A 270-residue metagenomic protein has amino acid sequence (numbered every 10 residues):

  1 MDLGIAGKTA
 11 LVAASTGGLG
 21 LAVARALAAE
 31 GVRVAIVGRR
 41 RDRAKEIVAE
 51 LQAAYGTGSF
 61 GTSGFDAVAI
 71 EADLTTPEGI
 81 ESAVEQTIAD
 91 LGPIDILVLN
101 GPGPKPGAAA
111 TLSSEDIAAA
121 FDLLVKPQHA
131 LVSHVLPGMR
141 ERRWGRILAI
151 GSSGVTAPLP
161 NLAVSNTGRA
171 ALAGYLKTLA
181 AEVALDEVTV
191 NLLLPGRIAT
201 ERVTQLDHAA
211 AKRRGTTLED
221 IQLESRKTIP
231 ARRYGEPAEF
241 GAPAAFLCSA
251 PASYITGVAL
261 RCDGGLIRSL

Functional and structural regions predicted by a protein language model:
T9, T16-G18: Conserved glycine-rich cofactor-binding loop
V32-I47: Conserved glycine-rich Rossmann-like NAD(P)H-binding loop of the short-chain dehydrogenase/reductase
G103-K105, A110-V132, W144, L148 (+2 more regions): Catalytic Tyr-X3-Lys loop
A110, A157-A163, R232, A250: Active-site loop immediately N-terminal to the catalytic Tyr-X3-Lys motif of short-chain dehydrogenase/reductase
P137, A181-E182, S253: Alpha-helical segment proximal to the catalytic Tyr-Lys
L148-L172, L176-L185, R197-I198: Catalytic loop of short-chain dehydrogenase/reductase
A157, A245, T256-L270: Short C-terminal tail/terminal secondary-structure segment of NAD(P)H-dependent dehydrogenase/reductase domains
A184, T189, I255-G257: Short, small/polar-rich loop/turn modules that mediate ligand/substrate recognition or access, typified
